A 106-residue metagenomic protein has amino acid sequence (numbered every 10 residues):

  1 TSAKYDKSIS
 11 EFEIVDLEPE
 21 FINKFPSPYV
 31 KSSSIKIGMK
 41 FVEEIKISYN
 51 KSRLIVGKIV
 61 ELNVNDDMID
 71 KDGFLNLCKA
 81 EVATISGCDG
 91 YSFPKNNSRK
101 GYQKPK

Functional and structural regions predicted by a protein language model:
T1-K106: Basic, polyanion-binding surface patches
